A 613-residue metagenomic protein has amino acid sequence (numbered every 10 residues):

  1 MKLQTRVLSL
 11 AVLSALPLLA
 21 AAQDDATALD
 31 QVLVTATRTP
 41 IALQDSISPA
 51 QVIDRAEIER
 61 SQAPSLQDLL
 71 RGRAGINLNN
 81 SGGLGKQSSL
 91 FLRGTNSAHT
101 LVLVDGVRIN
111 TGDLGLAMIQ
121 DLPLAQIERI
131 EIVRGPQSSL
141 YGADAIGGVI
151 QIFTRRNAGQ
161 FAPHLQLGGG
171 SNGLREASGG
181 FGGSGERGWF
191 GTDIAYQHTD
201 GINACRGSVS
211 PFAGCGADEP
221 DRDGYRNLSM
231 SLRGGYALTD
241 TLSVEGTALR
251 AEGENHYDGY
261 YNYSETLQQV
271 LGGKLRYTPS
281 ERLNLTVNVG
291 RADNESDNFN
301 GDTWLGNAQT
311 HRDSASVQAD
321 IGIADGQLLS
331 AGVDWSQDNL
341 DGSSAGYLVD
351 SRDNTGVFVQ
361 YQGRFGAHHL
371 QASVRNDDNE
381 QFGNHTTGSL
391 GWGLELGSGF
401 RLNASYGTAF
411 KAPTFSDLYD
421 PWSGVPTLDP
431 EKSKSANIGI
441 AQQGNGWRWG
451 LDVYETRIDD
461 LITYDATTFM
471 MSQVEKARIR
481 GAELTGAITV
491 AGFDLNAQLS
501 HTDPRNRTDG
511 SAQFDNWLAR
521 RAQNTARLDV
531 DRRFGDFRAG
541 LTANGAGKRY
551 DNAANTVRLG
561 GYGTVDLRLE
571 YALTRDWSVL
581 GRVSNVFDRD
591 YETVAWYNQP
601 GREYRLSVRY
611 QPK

Functional and structural regions predicted by a protein language model:
A28-S61, S89, S97: N-terminal periplasmic "start-of-domain" segments of outer-membrane beta-barrel proteins
A50, I58, L70, I130-I132 (+2 more regions): Non-catalytic regulatory/gating segments with a bias toward low-complexity or hydrophobic composition
Q67, R71-V107, T111, E128: Extracytoplasmic beta-strand/coil segments of soluble accessory domains associated with Gram-negative outer-membrane
V107-R134: Short acidic/polar hinge/loop motifs at secondary-structure boundaries that mediate gating or recognition
S138-S139, Q151, A158-Q160, H164-G168 (+2 more regions): Periplasmic-side early beta-strands and strand-to-turn transitions of outer-membrane beta-barrels
T199-N203, D221-N227, D240-S314, S344: Flexible loop and strand-edge segments within Gram-negative outer membrane beta-barrel domains
Y261-T278, N307-D313, E380-Q381, E395 (+6 more regions): Outer-membrane beta-barrel signature, preferentially recognizing the C-terminal barrel domain of Gram-negative
D325, R364-H369, W449, V453-R457 (+4 more regions): Gram-negative outer-membrane beta-barrel transporters
